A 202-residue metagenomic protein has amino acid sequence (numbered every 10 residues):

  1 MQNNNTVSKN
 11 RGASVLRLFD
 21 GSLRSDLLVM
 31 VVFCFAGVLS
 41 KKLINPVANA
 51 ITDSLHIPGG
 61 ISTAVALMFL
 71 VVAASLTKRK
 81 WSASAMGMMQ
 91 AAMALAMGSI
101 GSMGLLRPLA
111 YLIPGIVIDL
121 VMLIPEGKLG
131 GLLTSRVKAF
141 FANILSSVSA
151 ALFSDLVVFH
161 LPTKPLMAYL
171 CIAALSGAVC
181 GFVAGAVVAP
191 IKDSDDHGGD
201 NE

Functional and structural regions predicted by a protein language model:
Q2-N4, N10-A74: Hydrophobic transmembrane alpha-helices
N3-V15, S25-M30, L39, L109-D155 (+1 more regions): Short helix-perturbing small/polar motifs within transmembrane alpha-helices
S14-L18, S22, D26, L55 (+8 more regions): Membrane-helix interfacial "entry" motifs
L27-V32, A64, M68, K80-M88 (+4 more regions): Hydrophobic alpha-helical transmembrane segments
S40-N49, K80-W81, M93-S102, F153-L161: Transmembrane helix-loop junctions in multi-pass membrane proteins
N45-S54, A91-L120: Interfacial aromatic-anchored transmembrane helix boundaries in multi-pass membrane proteins
N49, K128-E202: Membrane-embedded alpha-helical hairpins and interfacial helices in multi-pass inner-membrane proteins
T63-K78, S82-A83, V117-M122: Generic transmembrane alpha-helix motif of multi-pass integral membrane proteins
